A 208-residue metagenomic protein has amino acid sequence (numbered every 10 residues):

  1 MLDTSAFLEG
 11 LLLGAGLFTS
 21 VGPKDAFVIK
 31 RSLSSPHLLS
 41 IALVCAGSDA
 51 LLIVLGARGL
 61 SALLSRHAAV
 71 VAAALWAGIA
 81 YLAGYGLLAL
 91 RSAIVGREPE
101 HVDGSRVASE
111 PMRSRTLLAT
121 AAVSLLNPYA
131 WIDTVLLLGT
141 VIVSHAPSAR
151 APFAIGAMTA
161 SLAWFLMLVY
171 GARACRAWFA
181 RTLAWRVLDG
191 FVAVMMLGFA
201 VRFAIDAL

Functional and structural regions predicted by a protein language model:
L2-A72, L136-A154: Juxtamembrane transmembrane-helix termini in multi-pass membrane transport proteins
A6, G10-L12, L38-S40, A74-W76 (+6 more regions): Small-residue packing motifs within transmembrane alpha-helices
G10-G14, C45, A119-S124, A157-S161: Residue-level signature of transmembrane alpha-helical cores of multipass secondary-active transporters and flippases
L11, A15, T19, A50-L51 (+4 more regions): Hydrophobic/aromatic residues within the transmembrane alpha-helices of Major Facilitator Superfamily
S48-L60, L82-Y85, W131, L137 (+2 more regions): Alpha-helical transmembrane segments and their lipid-water interface positions in multi-pass membrane proteins
R66-H101, M158-L168, A180-L208: Selective transmembrane alpha-helices of multi-pass membrane proteins
G96-L118, A177: Flexible interhelical linker loops that connect adjacent transmembrane helices in multi-pass membrane transporters
S109, R113-T134: Selected transmembrane alpha-helices and immediately adjacent juxtamembrane segments of polytopic inner-membrane
